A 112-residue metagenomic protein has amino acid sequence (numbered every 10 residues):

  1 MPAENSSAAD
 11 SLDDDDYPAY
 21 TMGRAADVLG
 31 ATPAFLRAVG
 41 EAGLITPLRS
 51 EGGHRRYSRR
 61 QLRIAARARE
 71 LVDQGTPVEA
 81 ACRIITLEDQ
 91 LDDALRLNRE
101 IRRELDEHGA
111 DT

Functional and structural regions predicted by a protein language model:
P2-P18, D27, E41, T46-P47 (+2 more regions): Arg/Lys-rich, alpha-helical DNA-contact motif
M22-G23, R37: Residues within the helices of the helix-turn-helix
G23-A25, G30: Compositionally biased, low-hydrophobicity segments enriched in charged and small polar residues
T32-F35: Short coil turns linking two alpha-helices in DNA-binding domains
